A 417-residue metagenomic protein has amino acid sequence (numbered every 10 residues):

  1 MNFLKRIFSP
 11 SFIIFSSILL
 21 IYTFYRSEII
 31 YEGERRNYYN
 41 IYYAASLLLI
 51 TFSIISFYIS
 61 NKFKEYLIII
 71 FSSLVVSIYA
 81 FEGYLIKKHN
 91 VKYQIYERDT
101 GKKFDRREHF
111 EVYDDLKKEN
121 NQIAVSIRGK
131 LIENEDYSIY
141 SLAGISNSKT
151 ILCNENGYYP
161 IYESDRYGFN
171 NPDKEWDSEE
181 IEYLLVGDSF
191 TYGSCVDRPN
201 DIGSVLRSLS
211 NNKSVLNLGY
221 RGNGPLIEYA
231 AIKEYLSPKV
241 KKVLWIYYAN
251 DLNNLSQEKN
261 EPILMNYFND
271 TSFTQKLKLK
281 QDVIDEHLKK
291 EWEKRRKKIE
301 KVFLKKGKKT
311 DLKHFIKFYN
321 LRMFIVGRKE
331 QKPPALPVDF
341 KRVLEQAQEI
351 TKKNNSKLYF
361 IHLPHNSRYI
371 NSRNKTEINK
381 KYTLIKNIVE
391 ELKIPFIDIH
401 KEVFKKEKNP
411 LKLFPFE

Functional and structural regions predicted by a protein language model:
M1-I14: N-terminal membrane topogenic signal
P10, L20-F24, L48-S60: Alpha-helical transmembrane segments
F12-R36, Y248-K386, I394, I399-E407: Serine-dependent acyl-ester chemistry module
R36-L49: Alpha-helical transmembrane segments of polytopic membrane proteins
N61-I86: Internal/C-terminal transmembrane anchor helices
E82, D188, E228, V243 (+2 more regions): Generic structural signal for small/hydrophobic residues in well-ordered secondary structure, especially within
H89-L209, K317, R322, V403-E417: Membrane/wall-proximal cationic-aromatic binding patches
L184, Y192-K276: Conserved SGNH/GDSL esterase-like catalytic core that processes O-acyl groups on lipids and polysaccharides
